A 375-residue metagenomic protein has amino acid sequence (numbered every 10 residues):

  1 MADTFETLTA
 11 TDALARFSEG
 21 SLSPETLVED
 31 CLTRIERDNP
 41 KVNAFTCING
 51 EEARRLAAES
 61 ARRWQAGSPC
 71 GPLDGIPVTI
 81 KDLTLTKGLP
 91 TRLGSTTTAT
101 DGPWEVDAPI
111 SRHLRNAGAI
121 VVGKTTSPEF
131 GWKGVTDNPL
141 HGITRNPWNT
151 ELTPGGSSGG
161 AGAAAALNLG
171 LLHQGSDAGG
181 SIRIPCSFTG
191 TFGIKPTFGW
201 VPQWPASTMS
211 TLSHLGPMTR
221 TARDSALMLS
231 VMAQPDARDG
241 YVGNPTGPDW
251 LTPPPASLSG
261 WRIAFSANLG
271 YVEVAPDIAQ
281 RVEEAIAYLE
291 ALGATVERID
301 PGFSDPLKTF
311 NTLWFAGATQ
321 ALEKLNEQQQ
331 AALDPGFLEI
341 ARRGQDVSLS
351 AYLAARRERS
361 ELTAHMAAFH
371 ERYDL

Functional and structural regions predicted by a protein language model:
M1-R55, A291-L292: An N-terminal boundary/leader segment
A13-E19, T98-G102, S213-R220, R342-V347: Short, well-ordered beta-strand elements within core beta-sheets of diverse protein domains
P24-E29, A58, D249, P253 (+3 more regions): Acyltransferase
A53-R55, R63-L140: Acidic/His- and Gly-rich active-site-bordering loop/insert found across diverse amide/peptide-bond hydrolases
S60-P77, D224, P254-A264: Immediate post-signal peptide segment of exported/extracytoplasmic ligand-binding proteins
D74-L93, S257-S266, F315-F369: Short helix-loop capping/hinge segments that flank enzyme active sites or metal/cofactor-binding pockets
W104-D236: Short glycine/serine-rich loop segments
F192-Q280, E284-A285, Q328, E361: A short helix-breaking turn/cap at a secondary-structure junction
